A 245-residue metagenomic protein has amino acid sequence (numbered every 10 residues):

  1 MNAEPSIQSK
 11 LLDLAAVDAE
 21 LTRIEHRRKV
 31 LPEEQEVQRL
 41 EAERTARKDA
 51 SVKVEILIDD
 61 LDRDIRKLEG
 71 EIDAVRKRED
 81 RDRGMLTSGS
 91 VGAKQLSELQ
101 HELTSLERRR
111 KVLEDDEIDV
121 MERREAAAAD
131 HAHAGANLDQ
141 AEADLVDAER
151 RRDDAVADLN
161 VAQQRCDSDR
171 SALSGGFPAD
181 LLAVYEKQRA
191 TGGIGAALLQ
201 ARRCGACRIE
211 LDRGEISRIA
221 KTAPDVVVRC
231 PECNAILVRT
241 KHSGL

Functional and structural regions predicted by a protein language model:
M1-P5, A19-D59, M85, A132-A148: Short, charge-rich amphipathic alpha-helices with coiled-coil/heptad character
K53-I65, L106-A127, L173-S174: Amphipathic alpha-helical coiled-coil segments
K67-E79, L113-L138, V184: Long amphipathic alpha-helical coiled-coil segments
L145-A206: Coiled-coil termination/hinge junctions
C204, C230-C233: Short cysteine-rich clusters marking metal-coordination/redox-active sites
I209, E232-A235: Short Cys/His-rich local motifs and their 1-3 flanking residues in nucleic-acid-associated proteins and small
R213-G214, R239-T240: Short, non-ligating residues that shape and space the ligands of small metal-coordination modules and catalytic
I219-V227: Short linker/helix segments within small regulatory modules
